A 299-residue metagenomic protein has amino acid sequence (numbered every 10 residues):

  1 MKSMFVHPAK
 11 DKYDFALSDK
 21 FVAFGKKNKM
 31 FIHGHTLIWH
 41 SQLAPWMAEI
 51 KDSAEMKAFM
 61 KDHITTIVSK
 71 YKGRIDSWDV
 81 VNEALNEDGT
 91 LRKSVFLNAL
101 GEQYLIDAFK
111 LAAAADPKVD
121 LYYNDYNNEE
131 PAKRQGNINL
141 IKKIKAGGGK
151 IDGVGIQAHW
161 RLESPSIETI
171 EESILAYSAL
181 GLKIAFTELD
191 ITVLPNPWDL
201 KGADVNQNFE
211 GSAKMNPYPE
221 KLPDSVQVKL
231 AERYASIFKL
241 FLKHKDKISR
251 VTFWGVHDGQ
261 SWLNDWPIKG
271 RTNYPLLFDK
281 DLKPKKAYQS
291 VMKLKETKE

Functional and structural regions predicted by a protein language model:
M1-A9, L17-Y122, Y126-N128, P195: Substrate-binding cleft and catalytic face of glycoside hydrolase catalytic domains, especially the flexible beta-alpha
A9-F31, N98-Y123, P131-P217, A231 (+2 more regions): Glycoside hydrolase catalytic-domain groove-lining segments
P45-M47, M215-P219: Flexible, solvent-exposed coil segments and beta strand-coil junctions, predominantly the extracellular/periplasmic
W46-K61, R92-S94, P131-G147, D265-L276: Short, electropositive alpha-helical surface patch
A54-K57, V95-G101, Y218-K229, L276-K280: A short acidic, glycine-rich active-site loop that binds or catalyzes chemistry on phosphate/adenosine moieties
V193-G211, R250-K280: Aromatic/acidic polysaccharide-binding cleft in carbohydrate-active enzymes
K269-K298: Extended substrate-binding grooves/exosites of carbohydrate-active enzymes
